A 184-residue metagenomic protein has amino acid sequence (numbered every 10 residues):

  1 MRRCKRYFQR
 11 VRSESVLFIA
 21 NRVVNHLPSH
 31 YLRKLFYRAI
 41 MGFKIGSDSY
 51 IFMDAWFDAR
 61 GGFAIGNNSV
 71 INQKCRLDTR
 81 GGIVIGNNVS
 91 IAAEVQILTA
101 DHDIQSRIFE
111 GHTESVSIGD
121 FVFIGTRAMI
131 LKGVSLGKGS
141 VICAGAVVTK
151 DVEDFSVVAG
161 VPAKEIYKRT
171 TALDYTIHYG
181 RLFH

Functional and structural regions predicted by a protein language model:
R2-D48: A transmembrane-helix-recognition feature enriched in membrane-embedded lipid enzymes and envelope glyco-/phospholipid
V23, L27, K34, D54-I65 (+3 more regions): Flexible, glycine/small-residue-enriched loop-and-beta-strand segment within the central core of proteins
G46, S135, E153: Short conserved AdoMet
I51: Short alpha-helical DNA-recognition segment
F123, C143, V158: Short glycine/serine/threonine-biased micro-segments
T126-K150: Beta-rich strand-turn-strand
E153-D154, A159-P162: Acidic, glycine-centered active-site loop in nucleotide-sugar glycosyltransferases
G180-H184: Leloir-type glycosyltransferase catalytic cores
